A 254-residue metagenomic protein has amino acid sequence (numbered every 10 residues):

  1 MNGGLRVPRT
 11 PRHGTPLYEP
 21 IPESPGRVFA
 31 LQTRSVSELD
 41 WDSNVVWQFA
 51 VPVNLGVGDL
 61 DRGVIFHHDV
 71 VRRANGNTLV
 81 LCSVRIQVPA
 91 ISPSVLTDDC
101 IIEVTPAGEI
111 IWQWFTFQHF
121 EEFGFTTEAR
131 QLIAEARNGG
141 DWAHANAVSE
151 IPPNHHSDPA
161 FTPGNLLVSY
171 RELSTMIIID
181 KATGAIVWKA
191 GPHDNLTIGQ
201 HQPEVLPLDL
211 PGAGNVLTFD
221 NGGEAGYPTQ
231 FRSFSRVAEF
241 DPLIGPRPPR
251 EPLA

Functional and structural regions predicted by a protein language model:
M1-A254: Histidine-/acidic-rich catalytic cores in large beta-rich domains
